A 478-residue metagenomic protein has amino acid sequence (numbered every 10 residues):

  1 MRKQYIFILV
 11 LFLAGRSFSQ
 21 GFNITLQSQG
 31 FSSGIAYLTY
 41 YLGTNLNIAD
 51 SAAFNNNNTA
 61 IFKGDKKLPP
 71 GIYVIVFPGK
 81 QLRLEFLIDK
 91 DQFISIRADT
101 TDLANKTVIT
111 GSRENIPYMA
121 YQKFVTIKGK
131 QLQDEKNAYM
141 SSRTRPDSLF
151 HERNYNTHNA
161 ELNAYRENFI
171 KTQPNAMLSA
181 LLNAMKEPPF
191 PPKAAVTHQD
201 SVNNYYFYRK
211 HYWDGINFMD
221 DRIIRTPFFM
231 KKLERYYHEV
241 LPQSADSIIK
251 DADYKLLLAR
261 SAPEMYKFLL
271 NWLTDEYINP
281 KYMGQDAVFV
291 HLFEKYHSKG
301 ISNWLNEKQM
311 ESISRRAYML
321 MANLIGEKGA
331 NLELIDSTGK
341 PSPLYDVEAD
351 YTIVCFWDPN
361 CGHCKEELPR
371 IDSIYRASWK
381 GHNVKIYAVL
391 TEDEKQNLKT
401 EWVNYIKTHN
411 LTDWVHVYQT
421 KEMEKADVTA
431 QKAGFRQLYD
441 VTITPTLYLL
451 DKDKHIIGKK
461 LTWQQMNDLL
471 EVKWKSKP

Functional and structural regions predicted by a protein language model:
M1-Q27, W463, S476-P478: Bacterial Sec-dependent N-terminal signal peptides
Q20-P174, L181-M185, P189-G215, M219: A non-transmembrane, solvent-exposed segment enriched in polar/low-complexity residues
P70, L182, D413-W414, Y439-Y448: Structural micro-motif
D246-L305: A cross-family structural signal marking well-folded subdomains
N279-I335, Y345-A349, A377, T400 (+1 more regions): N-proximal helix/coil linker or "cap" segments that precede and/or mark the start of modular domains
S342-I371, K385-Y387: Short active-site neighborhood of thiol/selenol oxidoreductases, capturing the structured segment around
E366-H409, E424-K432: Structural microenvironment flanking redox-active thiols in thiol-disulfide oxidoreductases
K421-V472: Thiol/disulfide oxidoreductase modules built on the thioredoxin-like
